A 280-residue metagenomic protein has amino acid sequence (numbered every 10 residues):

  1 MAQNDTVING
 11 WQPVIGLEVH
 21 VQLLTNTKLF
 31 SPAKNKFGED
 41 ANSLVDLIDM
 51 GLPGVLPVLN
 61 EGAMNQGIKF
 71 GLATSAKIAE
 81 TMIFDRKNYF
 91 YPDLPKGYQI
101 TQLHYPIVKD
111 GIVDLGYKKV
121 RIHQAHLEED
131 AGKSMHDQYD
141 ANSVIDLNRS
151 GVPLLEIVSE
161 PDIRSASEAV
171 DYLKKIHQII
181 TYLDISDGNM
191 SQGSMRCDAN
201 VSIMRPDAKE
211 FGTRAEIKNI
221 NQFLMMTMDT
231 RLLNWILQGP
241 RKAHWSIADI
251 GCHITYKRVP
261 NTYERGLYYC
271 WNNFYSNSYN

Functional and structural regions predicted by a protein language model:
A2-T262, S278-N280: Basic, nucleic-acid-interacting segments
N273-N277: Intrinsic low-complexity, disordered N-terminal segments enriched in polar/charged/small residues
